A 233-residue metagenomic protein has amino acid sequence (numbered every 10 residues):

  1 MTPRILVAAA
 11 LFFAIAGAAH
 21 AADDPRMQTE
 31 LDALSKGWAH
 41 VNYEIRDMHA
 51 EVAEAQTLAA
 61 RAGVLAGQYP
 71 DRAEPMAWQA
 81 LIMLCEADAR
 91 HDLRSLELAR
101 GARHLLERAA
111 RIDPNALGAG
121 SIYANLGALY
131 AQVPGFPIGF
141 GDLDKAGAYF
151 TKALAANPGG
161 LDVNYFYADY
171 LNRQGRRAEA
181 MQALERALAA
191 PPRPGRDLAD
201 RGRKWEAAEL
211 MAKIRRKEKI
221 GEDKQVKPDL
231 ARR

Functional and structural regions predicted by a protein language model:
A21-R61: N-terminal leader/linker segments that initiate helical-solenoid repeat arrays
D47-G63, S95-L105, G139-D144, L184: Helix-turn-helix repeat elements of alpha-solenoid scaffolds
P70, P114-L117, P158: Short coil turns that delineate tetratricopeptide repeat
P75, A119-I122, V163: TPR alpha-solenoid repeat register
R103, E107, G141, K145-G147 (+1 more regions): TPR/TPR-like (Sel1-like) alpha-helical repeat modules
A190-R233: Terminal, low-structured helical/coil segments at or just beyond the last alpha-helical repeat
